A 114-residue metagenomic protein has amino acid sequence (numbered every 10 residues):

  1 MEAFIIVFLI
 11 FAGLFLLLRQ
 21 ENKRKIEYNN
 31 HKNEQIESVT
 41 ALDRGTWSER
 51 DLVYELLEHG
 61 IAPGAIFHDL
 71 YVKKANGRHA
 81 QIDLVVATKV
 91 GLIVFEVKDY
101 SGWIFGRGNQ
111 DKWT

Functional and structural regions predicted by a protein language model:
M1-I82, V86-T114: Intrinsically disordered, low-complexity Ser/Thr/Pro/Gly-rich regulatory segments
